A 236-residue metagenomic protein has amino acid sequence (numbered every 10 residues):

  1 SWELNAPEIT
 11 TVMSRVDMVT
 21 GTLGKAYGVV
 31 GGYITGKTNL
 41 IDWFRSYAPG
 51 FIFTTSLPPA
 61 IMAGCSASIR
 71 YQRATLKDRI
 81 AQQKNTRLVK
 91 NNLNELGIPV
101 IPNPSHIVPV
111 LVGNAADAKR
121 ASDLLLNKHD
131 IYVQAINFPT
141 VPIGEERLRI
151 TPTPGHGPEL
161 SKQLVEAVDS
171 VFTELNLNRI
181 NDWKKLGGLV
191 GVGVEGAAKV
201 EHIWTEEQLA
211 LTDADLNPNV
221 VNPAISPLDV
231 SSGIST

Functional and structural regions predicted by a protein language model:
S1, N5-T11, L93, P99 (+5 more regions): Pyridoxal 5′-phosphate
S1-N39, T151: Conserved PLP-enzyme active-site core in the AAT-like
D17, Y47-L57: A short glycine-threonine-serine/GTX helix/turn-capping micro-motif
T35, P109-G113, T151-T153: Short hydrophobic/aromatic beta-strand micro-patches that form the beta-sheet surface supporting nucleotide- or nucleic
T38, P58, N137-T140: Short, ordered loop/turn segments at secondary-structure junctions
I52, N127-Y132, V168-N176: A common structural junction motif
P59, A63-Y132: Conserved PLP-dependent catalytic core of the aminotransferase class-I/II
T140-T236: PLP-dependent enzyme catalytic core of the Aspartate aminotransferase-like
